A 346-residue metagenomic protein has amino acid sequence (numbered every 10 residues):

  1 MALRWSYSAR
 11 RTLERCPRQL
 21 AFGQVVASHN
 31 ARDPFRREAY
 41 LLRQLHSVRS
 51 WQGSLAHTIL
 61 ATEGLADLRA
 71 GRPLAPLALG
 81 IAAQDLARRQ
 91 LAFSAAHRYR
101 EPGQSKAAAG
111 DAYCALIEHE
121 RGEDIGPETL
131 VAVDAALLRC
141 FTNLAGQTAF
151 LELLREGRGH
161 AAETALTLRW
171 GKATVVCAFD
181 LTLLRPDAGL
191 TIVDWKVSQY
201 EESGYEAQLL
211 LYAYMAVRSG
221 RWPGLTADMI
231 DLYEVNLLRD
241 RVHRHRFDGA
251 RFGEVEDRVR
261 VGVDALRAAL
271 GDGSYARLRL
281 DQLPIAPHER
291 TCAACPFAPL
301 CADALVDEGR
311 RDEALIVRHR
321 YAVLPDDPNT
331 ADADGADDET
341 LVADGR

Functional and structural regions predicted by a protein language model:
M1-R10: Short acidic, Pro/Gly- and aromatic-enriched capping/linker segments at domain boundaries
L3, R49, T174-V175, G204-L209 (+2 more regions): Active-site-proximal structural scaffolding
A9-L68, L79-G80, Q84, L130 (+3 more regions): Nuclease catalytic cores
R10, Q44-Q52, I125, R169 (+4 more regions): Conserved aromatic-histidine-acidic binding/catalytic patches
V26-R36, D180-I192, A268-G271: Active-site-adjacent bridging/hinge elements
I59-H160: A non-catalytic, helix-rich entry segment at domain boundaries
G157-V261: Mg2+/Mn2+-dependent nuclease catalytic core
E201, R218-R346: Metal-dependent nuclease catalytic regions and adjoining charged, substrate-binding loops involved in nucleic-acid end
